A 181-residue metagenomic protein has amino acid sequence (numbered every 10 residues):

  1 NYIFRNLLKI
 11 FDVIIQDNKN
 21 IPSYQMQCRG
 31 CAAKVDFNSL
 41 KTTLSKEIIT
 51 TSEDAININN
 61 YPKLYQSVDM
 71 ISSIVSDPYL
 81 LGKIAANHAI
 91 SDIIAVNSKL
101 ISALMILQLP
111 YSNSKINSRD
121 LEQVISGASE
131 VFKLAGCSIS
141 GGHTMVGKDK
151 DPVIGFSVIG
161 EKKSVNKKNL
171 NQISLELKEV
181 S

Functional and structural regions predicted by a protein language model:
N1: C-terminal catalytic lobe of FAD-dependent flavoproteins
R5, I10-V96, S140, K163 (+1 more regions): N-terminal glycine-rich phosphate/pyrophosphate-binding loops that anchor nucleotide-derived ligands and cofactors
L64-Q66, M70-S72, K99-S181: Glycine-rich anion-binding loops of enzyme active sites
